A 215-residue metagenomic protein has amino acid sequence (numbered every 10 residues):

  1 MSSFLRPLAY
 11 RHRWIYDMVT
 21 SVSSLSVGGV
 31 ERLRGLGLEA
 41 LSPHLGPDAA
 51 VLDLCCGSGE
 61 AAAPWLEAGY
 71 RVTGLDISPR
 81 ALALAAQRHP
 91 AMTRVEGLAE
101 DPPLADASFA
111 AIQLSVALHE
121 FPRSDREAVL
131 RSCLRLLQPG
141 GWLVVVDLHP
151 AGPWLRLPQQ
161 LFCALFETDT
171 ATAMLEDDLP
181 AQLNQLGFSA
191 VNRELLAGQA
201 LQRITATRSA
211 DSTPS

Functional and structural regions predicted by a protein language model:
M1-L45: Conserved class I S-adenosyl-L-methionine
S3, S26, A61, V144-L186 (+2 more regions): C-terminal alpha-helical "lid/dimerization" subdomain adjacent to the S-adenosyl-L-methionine
G46, F121-P122, L137-P139: Helix-to-beta-strand junctions that scaffold the AdoMet/dcAdoMet cofactor pocket in Class I SAM-dependent enzymes
A50, G140-W142: Short glycine-centered segments of the SAM/dcSAM-binding site in methyltransferase folds
L52-L54, S58-D101: Class I SAM-dependent methyltransferase SAM/SAH-binding core
Q113: A conserved beta-strand element that flanks and buttresses the S-adenosyl-L-methionine
V116-A117: Short catalytic micro-motifs in class I SAM-dependent methyltransferases
E127-P139: A short glycine-rich, Lys/Arg-flanked "PGG" loop and its adjoining helix->strand segment in the class I
